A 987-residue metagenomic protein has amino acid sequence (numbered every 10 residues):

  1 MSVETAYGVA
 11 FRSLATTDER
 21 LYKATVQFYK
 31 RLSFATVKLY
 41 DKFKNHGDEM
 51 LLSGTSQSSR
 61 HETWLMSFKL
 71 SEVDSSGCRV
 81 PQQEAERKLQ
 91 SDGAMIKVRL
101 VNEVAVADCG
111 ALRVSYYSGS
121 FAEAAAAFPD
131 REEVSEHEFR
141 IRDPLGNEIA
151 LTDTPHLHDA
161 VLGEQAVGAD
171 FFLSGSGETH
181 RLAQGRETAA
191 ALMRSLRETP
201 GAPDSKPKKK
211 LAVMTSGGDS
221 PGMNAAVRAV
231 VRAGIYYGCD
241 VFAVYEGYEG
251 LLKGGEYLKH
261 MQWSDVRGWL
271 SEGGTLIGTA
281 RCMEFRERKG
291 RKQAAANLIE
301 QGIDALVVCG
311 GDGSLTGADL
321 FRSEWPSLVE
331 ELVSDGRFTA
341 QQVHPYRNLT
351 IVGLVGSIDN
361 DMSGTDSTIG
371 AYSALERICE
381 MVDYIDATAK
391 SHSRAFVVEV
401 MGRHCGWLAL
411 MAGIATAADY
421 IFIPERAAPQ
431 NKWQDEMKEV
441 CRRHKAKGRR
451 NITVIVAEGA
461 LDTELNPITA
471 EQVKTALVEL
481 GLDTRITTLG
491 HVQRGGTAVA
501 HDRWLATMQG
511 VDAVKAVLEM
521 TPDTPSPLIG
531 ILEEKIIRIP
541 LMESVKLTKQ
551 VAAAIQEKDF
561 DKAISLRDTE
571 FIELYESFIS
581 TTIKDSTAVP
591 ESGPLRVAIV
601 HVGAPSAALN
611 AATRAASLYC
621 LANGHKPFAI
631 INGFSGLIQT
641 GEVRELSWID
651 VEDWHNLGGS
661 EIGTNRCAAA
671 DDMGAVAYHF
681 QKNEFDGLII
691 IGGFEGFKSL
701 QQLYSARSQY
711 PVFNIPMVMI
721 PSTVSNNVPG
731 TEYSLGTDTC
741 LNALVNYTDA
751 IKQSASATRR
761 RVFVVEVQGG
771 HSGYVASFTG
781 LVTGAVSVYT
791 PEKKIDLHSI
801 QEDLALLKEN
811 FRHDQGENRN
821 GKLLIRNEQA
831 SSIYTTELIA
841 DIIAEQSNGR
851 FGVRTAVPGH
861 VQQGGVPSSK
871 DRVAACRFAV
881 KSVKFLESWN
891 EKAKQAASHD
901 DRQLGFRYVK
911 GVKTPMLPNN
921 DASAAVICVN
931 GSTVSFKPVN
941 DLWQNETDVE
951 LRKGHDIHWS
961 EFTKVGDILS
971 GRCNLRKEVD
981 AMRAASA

Functional and structural regions predicted by a protein language model:
M1-V26, L32, V37-K38, A111-V114 (+5 more regions): N-terminal beta-strand motif that seeds the catalytic metal site of vicinal oxygen chelate
S2-A94: Core segments of cupin and vicinal oxygen chelate
T16-K23, M66-G93, V101-E148, T152-H156: Vicinal oxygen chelate
G163, V167-D204, L251-D304, Q341 (+8 more regions): Glycine-rich oxoanion-binding loops at beta->alpha junctions
T199-L252, E591-I638: N-terminal phosphate-binding or glycine-rich loops at protein starts, especially the Walker A/P-loop of NTPases
S220-V230, L251-L252, E287-K292, D312-D319 (+14 more regions): Short glycine/serine/threonine-rich phosphate/pyrophosphate-binding segments that cradle anionic phosphate groups
V241, A305-G310, T316-L320, E324-V352 (+6 more regions): Accessory alpha-helical/coil subdomains and C-terminal extensions that flank or cap enzyme catalytic cores
L465-E591, A840-A987: C-terminal non-catalytic interaction/assembly regions of soluble proteins
